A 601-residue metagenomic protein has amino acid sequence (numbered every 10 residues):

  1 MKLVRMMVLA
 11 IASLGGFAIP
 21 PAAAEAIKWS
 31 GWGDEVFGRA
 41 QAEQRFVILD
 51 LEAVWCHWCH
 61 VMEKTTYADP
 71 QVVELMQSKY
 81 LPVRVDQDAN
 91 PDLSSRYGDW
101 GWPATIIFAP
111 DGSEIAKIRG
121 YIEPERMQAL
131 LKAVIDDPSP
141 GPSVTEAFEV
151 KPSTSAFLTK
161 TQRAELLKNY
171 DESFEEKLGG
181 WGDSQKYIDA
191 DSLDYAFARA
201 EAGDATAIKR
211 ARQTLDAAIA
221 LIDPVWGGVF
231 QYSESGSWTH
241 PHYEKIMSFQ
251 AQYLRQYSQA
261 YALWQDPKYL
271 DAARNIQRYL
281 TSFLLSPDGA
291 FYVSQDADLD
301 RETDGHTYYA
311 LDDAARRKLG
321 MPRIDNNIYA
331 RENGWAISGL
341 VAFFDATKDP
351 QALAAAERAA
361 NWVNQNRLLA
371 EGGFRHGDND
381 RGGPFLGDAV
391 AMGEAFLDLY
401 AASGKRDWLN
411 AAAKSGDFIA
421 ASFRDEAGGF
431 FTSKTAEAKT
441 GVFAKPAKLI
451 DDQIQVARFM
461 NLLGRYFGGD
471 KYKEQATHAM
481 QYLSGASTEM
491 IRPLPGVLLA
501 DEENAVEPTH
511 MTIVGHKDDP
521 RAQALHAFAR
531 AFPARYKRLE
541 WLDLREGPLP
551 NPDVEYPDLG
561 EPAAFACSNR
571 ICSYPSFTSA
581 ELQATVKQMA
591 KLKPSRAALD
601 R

Functional and structural regions predicted by a protein language model:
M1-R5: Positively charged n-region of N-terminal signal peptides that target proteins for export
M7-A18: Bacterial N-terminal signal peptides
A22-G38, Q162-A164, K168: N-terminal "domain-start" segment that seeds a small globular fold
S30-A68, D501, P508-A522: Local sequence-structure signature of Cys/Sec-based thiol-disulfide redox active-site neighborhoods
G33-Q41, A68-R119, R126-V134, D543-G560: Thioredoxin-like thiol-disulfide oxidoreductase module
L51, C56-H60, T105, G227 (+1 more regions): The canonical Cys-X-X-Cys-His
C56, F108-A116, S568-C572: Short, glycine-anchored, charge-dense loop/turn motifs used at functional sites
G101, I135-R601: Glycan-recognition and catalytic cores of secretory/periplasmic carbohydrate-active enzymes
